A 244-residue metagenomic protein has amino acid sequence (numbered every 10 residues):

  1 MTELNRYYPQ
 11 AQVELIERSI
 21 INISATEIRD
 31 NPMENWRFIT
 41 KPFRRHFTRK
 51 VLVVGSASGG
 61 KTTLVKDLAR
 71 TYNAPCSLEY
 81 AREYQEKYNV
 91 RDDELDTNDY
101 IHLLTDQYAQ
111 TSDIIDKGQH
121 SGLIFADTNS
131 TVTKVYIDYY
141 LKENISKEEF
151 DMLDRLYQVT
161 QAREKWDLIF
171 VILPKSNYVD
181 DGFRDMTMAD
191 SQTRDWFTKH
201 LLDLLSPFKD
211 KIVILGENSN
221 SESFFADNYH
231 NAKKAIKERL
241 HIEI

Functional and structural regions predicted by a protein language model:
M1-R49, V54: Classical nucleotidyltransferase
I28, Y140-S223: A glycine- and Lys/Arg-enriched "phosphate-lid" helix/loop adjacent to the NTP-binding pocket of small-molecule kinases
N31-V51, P207-I244: Charged phosphate-binding loop/patch that engages nucleotide di/tri-phosphates or the phosphate backbone of nucleic
A57: The conserved Walker
K61: Conserved lysine of the Walker
K66, R70-S112: Conserved substrate/cofactor phosphate-moiety recognition/catalytic segment in nucleotide-dependent phosphotransferases
H102-E164: Glycine-rich phosphate-binding loop used to anchor ATP phosphates in small-molecule kinases, encompassing both
